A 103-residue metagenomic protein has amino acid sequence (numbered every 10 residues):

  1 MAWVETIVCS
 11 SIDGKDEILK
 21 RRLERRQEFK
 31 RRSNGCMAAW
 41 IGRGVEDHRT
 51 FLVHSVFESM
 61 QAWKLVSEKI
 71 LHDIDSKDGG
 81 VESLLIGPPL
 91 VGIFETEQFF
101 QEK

Functional and structural regions predicted by a protein language model:
A2-S10, A38-K69: Short, well-ordered beta-strand segments in beta-rich or mixed alpha/beta enzyme and ligand-binding folds
S10-R21: Short, surface-exposed ligand-recognition loops at beta-strand->loop->(often short) alpha-helix junctions that present
K15-E17, Q61-W63, F99: Residue-level signal for secondary-structure boundary sites
R25-A38, V56-G92: An amphipathic, aromatic/His-enriched active-site/gating alpha helix that lines ligand/cofactor pockets
G92-K103: Short, low-order "capping/linker" segments at domain edges
